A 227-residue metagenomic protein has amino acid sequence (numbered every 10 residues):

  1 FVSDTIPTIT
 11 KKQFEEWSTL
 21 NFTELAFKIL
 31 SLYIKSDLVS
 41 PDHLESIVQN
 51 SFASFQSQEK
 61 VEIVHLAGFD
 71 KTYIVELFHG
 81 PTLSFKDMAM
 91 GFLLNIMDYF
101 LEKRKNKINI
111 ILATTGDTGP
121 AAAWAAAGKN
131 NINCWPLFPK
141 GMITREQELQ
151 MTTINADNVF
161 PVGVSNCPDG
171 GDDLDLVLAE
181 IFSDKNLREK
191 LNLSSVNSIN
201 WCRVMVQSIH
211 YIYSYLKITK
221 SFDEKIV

Functional and structural regions predicted by a protein language model:
F1-V227: PLP-dependent amino-acid enzyme catalytic core
